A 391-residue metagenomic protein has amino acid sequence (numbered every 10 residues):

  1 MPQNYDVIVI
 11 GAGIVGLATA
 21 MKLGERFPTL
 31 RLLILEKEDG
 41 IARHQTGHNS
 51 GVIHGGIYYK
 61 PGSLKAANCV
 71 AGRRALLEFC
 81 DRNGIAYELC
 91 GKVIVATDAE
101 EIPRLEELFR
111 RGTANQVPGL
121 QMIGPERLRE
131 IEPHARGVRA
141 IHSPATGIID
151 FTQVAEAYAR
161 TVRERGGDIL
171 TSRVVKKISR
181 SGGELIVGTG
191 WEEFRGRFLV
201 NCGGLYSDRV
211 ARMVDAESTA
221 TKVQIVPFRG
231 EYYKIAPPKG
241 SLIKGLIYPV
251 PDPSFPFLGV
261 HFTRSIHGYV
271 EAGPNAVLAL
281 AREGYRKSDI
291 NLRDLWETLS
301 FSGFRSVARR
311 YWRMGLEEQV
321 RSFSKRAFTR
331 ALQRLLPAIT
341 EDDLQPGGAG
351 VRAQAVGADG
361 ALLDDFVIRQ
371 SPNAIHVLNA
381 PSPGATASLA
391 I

Functional and structural regions predicted by a protein language model:
P2-V15, L33: Beta1/beta-strand and adjacent pyrophosphate-binding region of the FAD-binding site in flavoprotein oxidoreductases
V15, G40, Y206: Conserved Rossmann-like nucleotide-cofactor binding loop
A18, I178-I290: Flavin-dependent oxidoreductases
G24-H48: Glycine-rich FAD pyrophosphate-binding loop
G51-R127, G137, G259-V260, Y269-E271 (+2 more regions): Dinucleotide-binding Rossmann-like beta1-alpha1 core, especially the glycine-rich loop that anchors the ADP
K60-A71, V95-R104, I141-T161, L170 (+3 more regions): Short beta-strand to alpha-helix junction loop
I141-F198, C202, Y206-R209, A387-I391: Helical element adjacent to the flavin cofactor pocket in flavoenzyme catalytic cores
K287, R293, T298-I391: C-terminal catalytic lobe of FAD-dependent flavoproteins
